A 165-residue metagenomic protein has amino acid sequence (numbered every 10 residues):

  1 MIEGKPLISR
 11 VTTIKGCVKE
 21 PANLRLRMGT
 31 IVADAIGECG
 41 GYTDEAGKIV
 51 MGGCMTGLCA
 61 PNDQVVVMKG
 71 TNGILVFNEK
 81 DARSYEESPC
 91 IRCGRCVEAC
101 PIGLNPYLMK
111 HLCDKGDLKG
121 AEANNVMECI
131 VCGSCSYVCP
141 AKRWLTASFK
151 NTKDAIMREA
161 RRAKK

Functional and structural regions predicted by a protein language model:
M1-A141, A147-D154, R162-K165: Redox cofactor-anchoring modules in respiratory/redox and cofactor-processing assemblies
M157: Positively charged, low-complexity nucleic-acid-binding target-recognition regions
